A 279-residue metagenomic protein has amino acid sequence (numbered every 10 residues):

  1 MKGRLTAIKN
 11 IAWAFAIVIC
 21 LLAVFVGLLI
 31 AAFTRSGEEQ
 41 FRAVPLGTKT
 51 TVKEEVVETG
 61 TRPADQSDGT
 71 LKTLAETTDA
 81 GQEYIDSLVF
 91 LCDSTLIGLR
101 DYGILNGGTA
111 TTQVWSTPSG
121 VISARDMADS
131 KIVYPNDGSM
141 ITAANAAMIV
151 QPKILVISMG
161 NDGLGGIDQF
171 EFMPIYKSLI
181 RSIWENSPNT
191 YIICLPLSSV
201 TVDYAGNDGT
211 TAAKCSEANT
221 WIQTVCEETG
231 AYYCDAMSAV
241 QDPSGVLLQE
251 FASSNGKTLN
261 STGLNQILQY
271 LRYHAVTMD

Functional and structural regions predicted by a protein language model:
M1-L91, T95-D101: N-terminal secretory targeting modules
T78-E171: Conserved SGNH/GDSL esterase-like catalytic core that processes O-acyl groups on lipids and polysaccharides
Y84-S87, Q151-L155, S187-I192, T229-Y232: Loop/turn elements at helix/coil->beta-strand transitions in domains of secreted/extracellular proteins
R100, I104, G160, K177 (+3 more regions): Sec-exported extracytoplasmic/periplasmic mature domains
T117, L195, A236-A239: Conserved beta-strand termini and adjacent loop/short-helix elements that scaffold enzyme active sites in alpha/beta
G160-D162, W184-S216: Active-site segments of SGNH/GDSL-like serine hydrolases that catalyze O-acetyl group transfer/hydrolysis on lipids
Q169-L179, C215-A218: Charged helix-capping and loop-helix junction motifs
V200-D279: Catalytic His-Asp segment of secreted/periplasmic serine-dependent ester chemistry enzymes
